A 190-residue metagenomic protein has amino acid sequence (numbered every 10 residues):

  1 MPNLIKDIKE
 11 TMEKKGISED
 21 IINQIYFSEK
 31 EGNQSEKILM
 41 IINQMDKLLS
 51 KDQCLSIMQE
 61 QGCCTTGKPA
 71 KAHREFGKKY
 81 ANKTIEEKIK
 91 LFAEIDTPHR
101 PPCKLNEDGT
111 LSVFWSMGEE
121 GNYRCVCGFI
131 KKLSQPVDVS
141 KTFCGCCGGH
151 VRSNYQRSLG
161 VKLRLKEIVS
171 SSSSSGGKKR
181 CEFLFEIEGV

Functional and structural regions predicted by a protein language model:
M1-V139, R164, S174, E188-V190: N-terminal accessory segment detector
C64, C125-C127, C144-C147, C181: Disulfide-bonded cysteines in secreted/extracellular proteins and peptides
R100, R152-N154, S172: Generic structural signal for short, flexible, solvent-exposed coil/loop and linker residues
D108, G160, K178-R180: A general secondary-structure signal for short beta-strands and their flanking turns/coil in non-transmembrane regions
V137-G160: Active-site helix/loop of acyl-thioester processing domains in fatty-acid/polyketide metabolism, spanning hotdog-fold
G160-I168: Hydrophobic beta-strand-centered segment that forms part of the acyl-chain substrate-binding groove
E167-E182: Beta-rich nucleic-acid/ligand-interaction surfaces
C181-G189: Hydrophobic beta-sheet segments that form the core/acyl-binding groove of ACP/CoA-dependent acyl-chain-processing
